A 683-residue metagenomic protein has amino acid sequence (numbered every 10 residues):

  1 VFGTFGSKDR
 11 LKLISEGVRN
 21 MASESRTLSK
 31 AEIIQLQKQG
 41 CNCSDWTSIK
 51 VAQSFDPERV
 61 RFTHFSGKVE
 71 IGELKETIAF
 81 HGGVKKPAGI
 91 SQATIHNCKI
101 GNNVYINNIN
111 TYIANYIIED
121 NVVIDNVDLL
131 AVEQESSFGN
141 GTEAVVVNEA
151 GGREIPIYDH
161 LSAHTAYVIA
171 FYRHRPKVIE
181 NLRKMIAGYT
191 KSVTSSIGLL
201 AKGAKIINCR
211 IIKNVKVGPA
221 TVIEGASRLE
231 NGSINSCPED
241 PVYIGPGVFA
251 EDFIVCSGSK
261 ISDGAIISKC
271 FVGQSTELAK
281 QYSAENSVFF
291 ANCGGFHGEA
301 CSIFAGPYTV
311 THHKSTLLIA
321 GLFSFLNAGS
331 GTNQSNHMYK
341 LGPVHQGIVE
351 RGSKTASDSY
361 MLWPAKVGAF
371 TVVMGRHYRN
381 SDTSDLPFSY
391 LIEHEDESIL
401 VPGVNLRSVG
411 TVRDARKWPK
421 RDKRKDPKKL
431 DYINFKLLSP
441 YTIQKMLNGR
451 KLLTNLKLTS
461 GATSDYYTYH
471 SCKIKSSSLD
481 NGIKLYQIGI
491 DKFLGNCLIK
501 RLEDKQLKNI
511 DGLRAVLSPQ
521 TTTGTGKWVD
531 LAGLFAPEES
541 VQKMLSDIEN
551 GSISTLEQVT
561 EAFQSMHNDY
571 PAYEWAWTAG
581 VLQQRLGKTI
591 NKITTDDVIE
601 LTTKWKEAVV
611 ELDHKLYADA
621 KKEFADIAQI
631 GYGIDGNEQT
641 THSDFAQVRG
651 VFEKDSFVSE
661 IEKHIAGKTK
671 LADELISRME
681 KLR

Functional and structural regions predicted by a protein language model:
V1-N20: N-terminal amphipathic/basic-hydrophobic helices that include classical n-h-c signal peptides and signal-anchor
G17, A22-C43, S48-L74, I78-I90 (+7 more regions): Glycine-rich hexapeptide-repeat left-handed beta-helix
Q92, N97-I100, S192, C209: Long, structured ligand/cofactor-binding scaffold of large enzymes
T111-Y112, Y116-I118, V122-V123, D128-A131 (+9 more regions): Long, charge-dense tracts
A187-S195: Membrane-permeabilization and membrane-interfacing ectodomains
E393-G667, L671-R683: Long, compositionally biased intrinsically disordered regions
